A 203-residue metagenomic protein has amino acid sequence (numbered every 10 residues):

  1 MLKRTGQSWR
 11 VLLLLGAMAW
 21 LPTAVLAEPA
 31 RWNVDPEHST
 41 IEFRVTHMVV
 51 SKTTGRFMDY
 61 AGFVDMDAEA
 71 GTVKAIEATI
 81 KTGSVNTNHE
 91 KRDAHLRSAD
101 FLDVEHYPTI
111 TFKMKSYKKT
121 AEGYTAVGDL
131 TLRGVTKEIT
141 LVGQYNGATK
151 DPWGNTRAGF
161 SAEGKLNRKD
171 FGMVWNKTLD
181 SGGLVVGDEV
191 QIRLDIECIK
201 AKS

Functional and structural regions predicted by a protein language model:
L2-L13: Bacterial N-terminal signal peptides that target proteins for export
V11-P22: Bacterial N-terminal signal peptides
V25-S203: Low-complexity, acidic/polar, glycine-enriched regions of mature
